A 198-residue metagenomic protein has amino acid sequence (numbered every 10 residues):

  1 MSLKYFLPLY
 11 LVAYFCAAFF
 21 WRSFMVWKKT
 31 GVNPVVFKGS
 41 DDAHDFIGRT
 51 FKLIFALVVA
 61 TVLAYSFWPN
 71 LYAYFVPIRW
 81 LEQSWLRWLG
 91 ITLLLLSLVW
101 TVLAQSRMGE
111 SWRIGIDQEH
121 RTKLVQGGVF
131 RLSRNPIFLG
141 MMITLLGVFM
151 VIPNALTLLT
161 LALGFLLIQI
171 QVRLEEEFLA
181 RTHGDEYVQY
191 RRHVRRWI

Functional and structural regions predicted by a protein language model:
M1-Q118, K123, G147-I198: Membrane-anchoring alpha-helices and their flanking helix-loop junctions
T92-L95, V129, S133, I143: Hydrophobic residues within alpha-helical transmembrane segments of multi-pass solute transporters/permease subunits
G115-F138: Active-site-proximal inter-transmembrane loops
S133-M141, G184-Q189: Noncatalytic linker/hinge segments flanking ATPase motor cores
G140-V148: Hydrophobic, membrane-inserted alpha-helices
